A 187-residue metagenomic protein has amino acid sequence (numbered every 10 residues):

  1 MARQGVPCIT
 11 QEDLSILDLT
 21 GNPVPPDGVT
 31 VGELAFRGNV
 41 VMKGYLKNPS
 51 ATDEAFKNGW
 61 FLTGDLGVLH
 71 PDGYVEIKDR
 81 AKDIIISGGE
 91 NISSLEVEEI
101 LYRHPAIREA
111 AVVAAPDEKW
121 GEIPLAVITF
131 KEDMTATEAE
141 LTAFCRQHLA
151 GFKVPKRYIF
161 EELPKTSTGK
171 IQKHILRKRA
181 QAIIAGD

Functional and structural regions predicted by a protein language model:
M1-Y74, A81-I84, V97-E98, D133: Conserved AMP-binding/adenylate-forming
T20-G21, D27-T30, E109-V112, L163-K165: Short secondary-structure transition/capping segments
G38, K43-G44, E54, L66-F152 (+2 more regions): AMP-binding/adenylate-forming catalytic core of the ANL superfamily
Y158-E161: General small-molecule cofactor/ligand-binding pocket signal
A180-D187: Acidic/polar alpha-helix N-cap and adjacent early helical turns within long charge-rich amphipathic helices/linkers
